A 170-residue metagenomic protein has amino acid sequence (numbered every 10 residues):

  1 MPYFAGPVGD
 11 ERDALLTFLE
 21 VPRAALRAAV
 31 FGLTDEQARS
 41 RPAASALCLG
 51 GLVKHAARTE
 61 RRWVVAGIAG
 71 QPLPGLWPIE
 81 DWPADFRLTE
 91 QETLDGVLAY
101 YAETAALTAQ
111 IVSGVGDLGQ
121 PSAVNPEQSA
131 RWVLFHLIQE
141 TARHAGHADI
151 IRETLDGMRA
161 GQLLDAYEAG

Functional and structural regions predicted by a protein language model:
P2-A5, G9-F31, D35-P83, A123-G170: Short, contiguous alpha-helical
P83-S122, R131-A142: Acidic/histidine-rich alpha-helical segments that form the ligand environment of transition-metal centers
